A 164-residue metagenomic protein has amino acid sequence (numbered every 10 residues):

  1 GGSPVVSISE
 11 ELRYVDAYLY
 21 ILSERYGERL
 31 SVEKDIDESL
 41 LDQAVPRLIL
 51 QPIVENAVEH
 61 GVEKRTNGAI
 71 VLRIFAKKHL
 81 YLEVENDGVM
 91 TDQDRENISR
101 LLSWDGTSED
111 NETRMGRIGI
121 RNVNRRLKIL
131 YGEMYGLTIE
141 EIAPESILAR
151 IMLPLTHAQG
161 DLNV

Functional and structural regions predicted by a protein language model:
G1-E140, S146-L148: Two-component histidine phosphotransfer core
I142-V164: C-terminal end segment of the histidine kinase catalytic
